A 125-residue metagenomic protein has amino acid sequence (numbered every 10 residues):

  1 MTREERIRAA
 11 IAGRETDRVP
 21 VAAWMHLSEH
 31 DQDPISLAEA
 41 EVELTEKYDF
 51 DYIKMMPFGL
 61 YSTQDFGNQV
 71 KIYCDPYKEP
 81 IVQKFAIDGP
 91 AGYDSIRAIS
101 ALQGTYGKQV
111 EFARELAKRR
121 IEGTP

Functional and structural regions predicted by a protein language model:
M1-P125: Catalytic cores of TIM-barrel enzymes
